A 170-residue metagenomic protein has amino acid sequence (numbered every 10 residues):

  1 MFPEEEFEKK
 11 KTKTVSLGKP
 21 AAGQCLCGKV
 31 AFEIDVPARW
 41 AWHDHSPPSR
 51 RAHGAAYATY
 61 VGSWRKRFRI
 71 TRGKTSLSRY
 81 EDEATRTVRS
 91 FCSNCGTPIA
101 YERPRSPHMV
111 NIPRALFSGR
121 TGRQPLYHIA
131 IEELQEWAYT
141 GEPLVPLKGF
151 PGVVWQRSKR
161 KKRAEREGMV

Functional and structural regions predicted by a protein language model:
M1-Q24, K29-V170: A short Gly-Trp-Pro
